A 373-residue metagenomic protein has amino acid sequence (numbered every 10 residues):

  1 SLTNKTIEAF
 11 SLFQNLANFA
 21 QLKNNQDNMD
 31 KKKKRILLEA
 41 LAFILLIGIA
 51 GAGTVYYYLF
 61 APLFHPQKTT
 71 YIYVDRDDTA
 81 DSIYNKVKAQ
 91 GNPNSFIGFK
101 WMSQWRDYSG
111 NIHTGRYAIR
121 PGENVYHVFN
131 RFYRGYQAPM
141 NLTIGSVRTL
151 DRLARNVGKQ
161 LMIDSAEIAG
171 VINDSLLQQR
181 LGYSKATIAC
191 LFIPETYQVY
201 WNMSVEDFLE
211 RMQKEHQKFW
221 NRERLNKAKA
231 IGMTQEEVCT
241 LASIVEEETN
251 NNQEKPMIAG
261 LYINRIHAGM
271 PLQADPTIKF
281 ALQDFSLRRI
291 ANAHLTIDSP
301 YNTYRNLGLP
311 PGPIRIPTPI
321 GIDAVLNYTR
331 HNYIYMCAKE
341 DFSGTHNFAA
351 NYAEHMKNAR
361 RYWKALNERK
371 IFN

Functional and structural regions predicted by a protein language model:
L2, S11-F19, Q26: Short hydrophobic targeting helices and cationic amphipathic motifs that mediate membrane/organellar targeting
L12, A20, F60-L63, I371: Short, aromatic- and cysteine-enriched interfacial helices/patches that mediate contacts at lipid membranes
L12-N15, Q21, A40-L41, L46: Enrichment for repetitive, rod-forming helical segments
D30-T69: N-terminal type II signal-anchor transmembrane helix that functions as the membrane-insertion/stop-transfer segment
L38-F43, T69-Y71, S109-N111, R148-R152 (+4 more regions): Short low-complexity stretches enriched in small and charged residues
V55-W220: Signal peptide-directed extracytoplasmic domains
T79, M162-A166, G170, L177-N373: Bacterial extracytoplasmic/cell-wall-associated proteins, especially those involved in peptidoglycan
